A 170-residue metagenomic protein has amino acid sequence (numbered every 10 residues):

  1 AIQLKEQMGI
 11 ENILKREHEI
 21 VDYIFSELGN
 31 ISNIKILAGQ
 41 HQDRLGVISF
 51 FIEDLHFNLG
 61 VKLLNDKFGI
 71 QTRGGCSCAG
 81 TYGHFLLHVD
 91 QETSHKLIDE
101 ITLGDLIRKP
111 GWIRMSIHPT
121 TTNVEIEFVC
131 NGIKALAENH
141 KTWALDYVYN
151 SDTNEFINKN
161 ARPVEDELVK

Functional and structural regions predicted by a protein language model:
A1-Q7, N131: Long, C-terminal catalytic modules of enzymes
Q3, F50, S116-P119: Short, flexible active-site loop motifs that bind/organize anionic cofactors or intermediates
K5, I10-V61, C76-S77, Y82 (+4 more regions): Conserved small-domain helix->loop->beta segment predominantly found in fold-type I
L63-D66, Q71, C78-K170: PLP-dependent enzyme catalytic core of the Aspartate aminotransferase-like
